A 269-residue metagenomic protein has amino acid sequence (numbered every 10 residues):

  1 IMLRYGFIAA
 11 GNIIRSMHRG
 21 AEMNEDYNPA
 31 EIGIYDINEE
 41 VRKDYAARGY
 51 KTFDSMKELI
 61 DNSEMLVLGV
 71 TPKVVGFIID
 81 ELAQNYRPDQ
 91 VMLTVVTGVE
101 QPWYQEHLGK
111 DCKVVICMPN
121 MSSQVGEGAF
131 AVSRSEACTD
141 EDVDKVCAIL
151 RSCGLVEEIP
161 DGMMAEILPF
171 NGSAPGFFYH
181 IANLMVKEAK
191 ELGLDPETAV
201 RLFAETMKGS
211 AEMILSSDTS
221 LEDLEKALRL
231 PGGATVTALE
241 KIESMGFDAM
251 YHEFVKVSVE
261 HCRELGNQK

Functional and structural regions predicted by a protein language model:
M2-D54, E58, E127-G128, K190-E191: NAD(P)+-binding Rossmann beta1-loop-alpha1 motif at the extreme N-terminus of oxidoreductases
M17-H18, Y45-R48, M56-V132, E136: Rossmann-like NAD(P)(H) cofactor-binding subdomain of soluble oxidoreductases
I32, L59, V75, D195-L202 (+2 more regions): Small-residue helix-packing motif on alpha-helices
G33-Y35, F53, L93, V115-C117 (+1 more regions): Hydrophobic/aromatic beta-strand patches that form the interior of the parallel beta-sheet core in alpha/beta enzyme
W103, H107-K113, A129-I167, F177-S216 (+1 more regions): Internal alpha-helical scaffold of NAD(P)-dependent oxidoreductase catalytic cores
A204-K269: NAD(P)-dependent Rossmann-like dehydrogenase/reductase catalytic/cofactor-binding core
